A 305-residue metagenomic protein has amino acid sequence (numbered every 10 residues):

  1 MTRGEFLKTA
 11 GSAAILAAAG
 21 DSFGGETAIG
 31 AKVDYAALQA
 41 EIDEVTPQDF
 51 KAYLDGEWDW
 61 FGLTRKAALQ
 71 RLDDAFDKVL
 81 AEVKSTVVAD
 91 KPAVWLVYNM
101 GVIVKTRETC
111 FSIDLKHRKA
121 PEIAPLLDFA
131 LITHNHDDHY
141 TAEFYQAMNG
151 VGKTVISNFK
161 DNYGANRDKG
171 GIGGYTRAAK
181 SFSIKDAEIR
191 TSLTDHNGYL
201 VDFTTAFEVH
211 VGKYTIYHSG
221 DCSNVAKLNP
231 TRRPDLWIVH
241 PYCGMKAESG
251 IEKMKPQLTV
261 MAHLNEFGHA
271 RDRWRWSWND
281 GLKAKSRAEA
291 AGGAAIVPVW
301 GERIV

Functional and structural regions predicted by a protein language model:
M1-T2: N-terminal secretory signal peptides
L7-V97, I103-F129, Y140-E143, M148-F159 (+4 more regions): Metallo-beta-lactamase
N99-G101, A179, D202-A206: Short hydrophobic/aromatic beta-strand or adjacent loop that forms the aromatic wall/cage of a ligand/substrate-binding
V104, H134, D221, T259: Divalent metal-coordination and catalytic microenvironments
K116-H117, D195-M254: Active-site-proximal loop/helix segments of hydrolase catalytic cores
K119-A120, H136-Y140, N162-A165, F182 (+5 more regions): Active-site environment of divalent metal-dependent phosphoester hydrolases
R167-A187, V201-D202, K255-V305: Binuclear metal-ion centers of metallo-dependent hydrolases, dominated by the metallo-beta-lactamase
